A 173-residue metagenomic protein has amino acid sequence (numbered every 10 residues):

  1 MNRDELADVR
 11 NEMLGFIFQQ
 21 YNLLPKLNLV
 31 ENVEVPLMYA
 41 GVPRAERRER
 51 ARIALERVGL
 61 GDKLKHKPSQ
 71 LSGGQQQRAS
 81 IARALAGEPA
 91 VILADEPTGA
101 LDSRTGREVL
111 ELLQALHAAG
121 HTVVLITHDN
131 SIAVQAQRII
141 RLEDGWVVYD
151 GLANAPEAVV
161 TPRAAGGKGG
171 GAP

Functional and structural regions predicted by a protein language model:
M1-L142: ABC family nucleotide-binding domain
W146-P173: Conserved beta-strand-loop-alpha-helix hinge in the C-terminal portion of ABC ATPase nucleotide-binding domains
